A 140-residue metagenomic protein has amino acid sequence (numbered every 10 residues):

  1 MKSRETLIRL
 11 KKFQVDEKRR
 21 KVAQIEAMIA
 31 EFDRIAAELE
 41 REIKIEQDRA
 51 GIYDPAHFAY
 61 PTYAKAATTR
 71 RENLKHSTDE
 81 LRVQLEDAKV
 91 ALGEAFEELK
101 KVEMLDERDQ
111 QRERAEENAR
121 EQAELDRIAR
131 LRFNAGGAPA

Functional and structural regions predicted by a protein language model:
M1-A140: Charge-rich amphipathic alpha-helical interaction elements
